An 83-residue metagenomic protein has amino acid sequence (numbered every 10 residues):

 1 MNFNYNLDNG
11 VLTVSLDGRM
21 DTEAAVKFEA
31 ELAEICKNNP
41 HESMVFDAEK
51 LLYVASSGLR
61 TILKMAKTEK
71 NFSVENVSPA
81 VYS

Functional and structural regions predicted by a protein language model:
M1-A30: STAS-typified acidic loop motif
T22-S83: Amphipathic alpha-helical interaction surfaces in cytosolic regulatory modules
